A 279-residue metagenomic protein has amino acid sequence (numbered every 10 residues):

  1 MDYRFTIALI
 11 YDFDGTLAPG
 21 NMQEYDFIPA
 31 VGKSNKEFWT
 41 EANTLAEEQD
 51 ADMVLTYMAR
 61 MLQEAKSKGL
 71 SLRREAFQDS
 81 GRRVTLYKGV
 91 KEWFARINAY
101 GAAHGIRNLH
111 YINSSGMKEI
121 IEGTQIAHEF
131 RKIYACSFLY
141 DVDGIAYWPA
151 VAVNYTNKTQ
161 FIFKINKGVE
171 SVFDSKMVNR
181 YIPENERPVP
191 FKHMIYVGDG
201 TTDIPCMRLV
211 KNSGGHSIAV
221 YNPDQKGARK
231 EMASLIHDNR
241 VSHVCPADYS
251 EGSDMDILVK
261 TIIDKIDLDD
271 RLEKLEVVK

Functional and structural regions predicted by a protein language model:
M1-V142, V241-S242: Alpha-helical substrate-recognition element adjacent to the catalytic core
T85-Y111, S115-K279: C-terminal cap/substrate-recognition subdomain and adjoining C-terminal extension of metal-dependent phosphatase-like
